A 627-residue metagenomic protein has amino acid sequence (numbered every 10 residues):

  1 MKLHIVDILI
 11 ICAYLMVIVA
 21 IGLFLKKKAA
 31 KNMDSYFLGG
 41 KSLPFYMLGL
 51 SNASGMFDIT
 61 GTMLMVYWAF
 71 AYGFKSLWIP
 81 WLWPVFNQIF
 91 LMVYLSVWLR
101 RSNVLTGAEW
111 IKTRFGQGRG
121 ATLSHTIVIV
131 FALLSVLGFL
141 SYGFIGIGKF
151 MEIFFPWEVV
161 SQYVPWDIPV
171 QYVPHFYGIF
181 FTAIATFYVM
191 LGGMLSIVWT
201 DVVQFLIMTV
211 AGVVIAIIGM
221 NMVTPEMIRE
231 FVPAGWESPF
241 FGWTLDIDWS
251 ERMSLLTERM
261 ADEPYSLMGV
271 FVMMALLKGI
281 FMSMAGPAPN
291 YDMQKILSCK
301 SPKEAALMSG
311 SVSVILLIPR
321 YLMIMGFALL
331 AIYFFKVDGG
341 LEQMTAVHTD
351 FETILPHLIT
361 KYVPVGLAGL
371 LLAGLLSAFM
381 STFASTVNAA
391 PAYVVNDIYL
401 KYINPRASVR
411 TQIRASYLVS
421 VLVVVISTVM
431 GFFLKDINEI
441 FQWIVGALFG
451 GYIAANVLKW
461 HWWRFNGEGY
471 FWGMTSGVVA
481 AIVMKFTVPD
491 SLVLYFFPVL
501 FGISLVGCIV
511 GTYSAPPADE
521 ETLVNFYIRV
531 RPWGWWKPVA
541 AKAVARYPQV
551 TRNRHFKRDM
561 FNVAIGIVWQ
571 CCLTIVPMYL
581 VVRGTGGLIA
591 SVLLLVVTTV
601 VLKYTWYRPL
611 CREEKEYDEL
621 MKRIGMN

Functional and structural regions predicted by a protein language model:
M1-N627: Membrane-embedded helix-loop-helix hairpins and adjacent transmembrane boundary segments in multi-pass transporters
